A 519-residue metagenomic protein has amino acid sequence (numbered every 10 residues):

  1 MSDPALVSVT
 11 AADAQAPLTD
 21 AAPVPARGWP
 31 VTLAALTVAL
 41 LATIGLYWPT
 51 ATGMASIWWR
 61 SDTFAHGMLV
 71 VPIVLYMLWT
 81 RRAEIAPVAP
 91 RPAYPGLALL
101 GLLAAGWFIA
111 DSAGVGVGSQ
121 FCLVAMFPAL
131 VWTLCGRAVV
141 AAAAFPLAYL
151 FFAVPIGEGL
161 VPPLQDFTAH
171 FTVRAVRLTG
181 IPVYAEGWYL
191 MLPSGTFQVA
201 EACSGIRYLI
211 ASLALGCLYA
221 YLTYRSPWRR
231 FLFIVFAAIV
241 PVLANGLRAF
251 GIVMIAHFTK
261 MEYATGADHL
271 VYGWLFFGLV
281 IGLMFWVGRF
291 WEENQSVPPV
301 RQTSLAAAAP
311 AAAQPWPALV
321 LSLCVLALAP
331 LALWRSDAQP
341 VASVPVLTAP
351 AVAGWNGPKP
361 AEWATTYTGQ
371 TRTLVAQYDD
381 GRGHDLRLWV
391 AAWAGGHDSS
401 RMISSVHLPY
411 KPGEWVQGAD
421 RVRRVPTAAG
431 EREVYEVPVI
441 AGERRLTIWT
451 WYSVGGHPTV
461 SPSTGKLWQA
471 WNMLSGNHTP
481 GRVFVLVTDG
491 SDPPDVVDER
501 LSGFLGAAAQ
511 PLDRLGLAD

Functional and structural regions predicted by a protein language model:
S2-D519: Hydrophobic N-terminal alpha-helices or hydrophobic patches in metabolic proteins across all domains of life
